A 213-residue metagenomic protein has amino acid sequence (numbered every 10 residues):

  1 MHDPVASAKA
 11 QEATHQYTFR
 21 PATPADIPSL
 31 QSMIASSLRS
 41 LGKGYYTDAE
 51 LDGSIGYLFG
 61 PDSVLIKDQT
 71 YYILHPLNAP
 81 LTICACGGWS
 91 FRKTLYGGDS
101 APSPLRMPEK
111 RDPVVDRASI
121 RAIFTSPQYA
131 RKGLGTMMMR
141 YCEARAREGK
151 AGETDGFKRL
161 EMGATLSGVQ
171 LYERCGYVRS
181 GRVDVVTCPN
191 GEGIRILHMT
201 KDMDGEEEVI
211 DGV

Functional and structural regions predicted by a protein language model:
M1-H15, F91-Y96: Acyl-donor-binding surface of acyltransferase catalytic domains
P4, G156-V213: C-terminal "cap" of GNAT-fold acetyltransferases
T18-S32: A short beta-loop-alpha structural element at the N-terminal edge of CoA-dependent acyl/N-acetyltransferase catalytic
A22, R121, G163-A164: Small/polar loops that bind or transfer phosphate-bearing groups
A35-P61: Conserved GNAT-fold acetyl-CoA-binding loop/helix
G44-Y45, D68, N78-K132, T136-Y141 (+5 more regions): Conserved acyl-donor/pantetheine-binding loop and adjacent beta-alpha core of acyl/acetyltransferases and related
T70-L74: Hydrophobic beta-strand residues of extracellular immunoglobulin-like
H75-L77, K201-D202: Active-site beta-strand termini and strand-to-loop segments that position acidic
